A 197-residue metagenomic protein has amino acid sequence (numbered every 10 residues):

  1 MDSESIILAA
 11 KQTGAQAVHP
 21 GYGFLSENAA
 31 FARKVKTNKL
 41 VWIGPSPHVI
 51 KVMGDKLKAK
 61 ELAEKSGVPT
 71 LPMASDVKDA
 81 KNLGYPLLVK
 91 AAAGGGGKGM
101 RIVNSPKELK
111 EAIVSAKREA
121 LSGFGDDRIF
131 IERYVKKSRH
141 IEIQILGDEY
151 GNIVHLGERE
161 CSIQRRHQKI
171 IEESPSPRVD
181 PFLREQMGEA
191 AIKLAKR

Functional and structural regions predicted by a protein language model:
M1-R197: N-terminal beta-alpha lobe that positions the nucleotide/phosphoryl donor in ATP/NTP-coupled carboxylate activation
